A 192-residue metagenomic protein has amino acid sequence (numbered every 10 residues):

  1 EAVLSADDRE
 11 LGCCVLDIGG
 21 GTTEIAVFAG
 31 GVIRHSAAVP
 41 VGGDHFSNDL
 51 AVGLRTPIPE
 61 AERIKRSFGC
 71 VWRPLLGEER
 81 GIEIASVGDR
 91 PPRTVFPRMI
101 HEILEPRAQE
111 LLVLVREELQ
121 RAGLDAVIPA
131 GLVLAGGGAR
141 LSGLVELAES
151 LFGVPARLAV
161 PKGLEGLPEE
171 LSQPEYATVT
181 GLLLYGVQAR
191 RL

Functional and structural regions predicted by a protein language model:
E1-I18, E24-L192: Helical "lid/coupling" subdomains associated with nucleotide-phosphate turnover
